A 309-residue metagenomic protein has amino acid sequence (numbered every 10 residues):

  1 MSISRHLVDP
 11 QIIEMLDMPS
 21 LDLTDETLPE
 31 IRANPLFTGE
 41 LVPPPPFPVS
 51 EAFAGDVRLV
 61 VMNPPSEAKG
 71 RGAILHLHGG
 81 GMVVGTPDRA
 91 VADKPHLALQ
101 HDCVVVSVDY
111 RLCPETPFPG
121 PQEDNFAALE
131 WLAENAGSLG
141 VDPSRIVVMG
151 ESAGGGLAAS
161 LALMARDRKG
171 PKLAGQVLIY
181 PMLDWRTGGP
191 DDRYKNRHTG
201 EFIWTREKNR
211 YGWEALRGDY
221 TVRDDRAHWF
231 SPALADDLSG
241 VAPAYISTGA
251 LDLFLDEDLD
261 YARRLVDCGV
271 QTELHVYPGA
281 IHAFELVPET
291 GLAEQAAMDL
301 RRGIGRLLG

Functional and structural regions predicted by a protein language model:
M1-P65, V222-R223, L308-G309: A glycine/proline-hinged amphipathic helix-loop "lid/cap" segment that gates access to hydrophobic ligand pockets
P64-A73, S239-V241: Proline/glycine-enriched tight loop/beta-turn segments at coil->beta junctions that connect or precede beta-strands
D88-S107: Short amphipathic alpha-helix adjacent to the substrate-entry channel of hydrolases
T116-S138, L300: Alpha/beta-hydrolase active-site loop
A133-V148, R168: Gly/Ser-rich "nucleophile elbow"/oxyanion-hole loop immediately N-terminal to the catalytic nucleophile in hydrolases
L163-R223: Hydrolase active-site cap/lid region
I246-T248: Short beta-strand/loop motif that positions the catalytic acidic residue of the alpha/beta-hydrolase fold
E289-G309: Catalytic active-site module of serine/aspartate enzymes centered on a nucleophile-bearing elbow/loop
